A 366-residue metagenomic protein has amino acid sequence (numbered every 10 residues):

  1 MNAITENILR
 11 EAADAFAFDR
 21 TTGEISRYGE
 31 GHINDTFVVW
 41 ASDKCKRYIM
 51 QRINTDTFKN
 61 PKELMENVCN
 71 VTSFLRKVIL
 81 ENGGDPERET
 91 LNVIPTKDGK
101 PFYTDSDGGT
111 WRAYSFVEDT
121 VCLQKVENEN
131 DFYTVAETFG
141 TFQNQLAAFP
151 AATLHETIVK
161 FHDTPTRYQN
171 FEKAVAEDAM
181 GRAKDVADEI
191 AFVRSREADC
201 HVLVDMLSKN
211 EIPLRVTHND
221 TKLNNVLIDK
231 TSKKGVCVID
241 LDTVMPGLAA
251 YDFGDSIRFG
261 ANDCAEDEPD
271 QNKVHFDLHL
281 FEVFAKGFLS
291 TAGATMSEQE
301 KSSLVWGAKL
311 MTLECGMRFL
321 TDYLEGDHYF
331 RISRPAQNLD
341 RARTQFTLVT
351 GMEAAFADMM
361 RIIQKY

Functional and structural regions predicted by a protein language model:
M1-S26: Juxta-kinase regulatory segment immediately upstream of eukaryotic protein kinase catalytic domains
I25-Y28, H32-K173, G247-A249, G260-A261 (+5 more regions): Conserved ATP-binding subdomain of kinase catalytic cores across diverse folds
S26-E30, Q51-R52, F58-K62, V117-Y133 (+6 more regions): ATP-dependent phospho-/nucleotidyl transfer catalytic cores
G99-T104, V202-V204, L320: A short, acidic/glycine-rich surface segment
N210, N224-A265: Catalytic activation segment of kinase domains across protein kinase-like and atypical kinase folds
A250-A294, L310-Y329: Active-site activation/catalytic loop segments of kinase-like enzymes and analogous catalytic loops in related
K301-M311: Small/polar glycine-rich anion-binding or flexible loop at a beta-alpha turn
M352-A355: Long, compositionally biased intrinsically disordered regions
